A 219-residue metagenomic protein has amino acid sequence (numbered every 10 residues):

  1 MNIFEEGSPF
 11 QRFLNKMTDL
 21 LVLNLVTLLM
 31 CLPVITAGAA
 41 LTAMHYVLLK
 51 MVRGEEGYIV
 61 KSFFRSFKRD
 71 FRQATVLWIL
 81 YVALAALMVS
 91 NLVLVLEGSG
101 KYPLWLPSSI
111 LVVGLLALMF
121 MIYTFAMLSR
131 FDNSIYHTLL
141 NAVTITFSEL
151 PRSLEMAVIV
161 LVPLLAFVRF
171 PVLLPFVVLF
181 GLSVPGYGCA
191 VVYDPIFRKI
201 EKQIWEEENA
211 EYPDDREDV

Functional and structural regions predicted by a protein language model:
M1-I110, F120-Y123, M127-V219: Helix-coil boundary and N-terminal low-complexity module in membrane systems
